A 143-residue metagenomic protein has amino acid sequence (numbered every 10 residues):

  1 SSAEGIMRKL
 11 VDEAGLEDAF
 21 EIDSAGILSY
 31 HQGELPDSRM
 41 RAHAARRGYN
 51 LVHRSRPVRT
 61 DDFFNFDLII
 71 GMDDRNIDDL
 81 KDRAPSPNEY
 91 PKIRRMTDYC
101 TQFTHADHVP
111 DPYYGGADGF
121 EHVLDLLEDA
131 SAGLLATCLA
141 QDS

Functional and structural regions predicted by a protein language model:
S1-F66, A136-S143: Conserved active-site segments centered on acidic
S29-E34, D62, M72, P85 (+1 more regions): Acidic pyrophosphate-coordinating catalytic loop
L68, D74-S143: Phosphate-binding/catalytic loops
